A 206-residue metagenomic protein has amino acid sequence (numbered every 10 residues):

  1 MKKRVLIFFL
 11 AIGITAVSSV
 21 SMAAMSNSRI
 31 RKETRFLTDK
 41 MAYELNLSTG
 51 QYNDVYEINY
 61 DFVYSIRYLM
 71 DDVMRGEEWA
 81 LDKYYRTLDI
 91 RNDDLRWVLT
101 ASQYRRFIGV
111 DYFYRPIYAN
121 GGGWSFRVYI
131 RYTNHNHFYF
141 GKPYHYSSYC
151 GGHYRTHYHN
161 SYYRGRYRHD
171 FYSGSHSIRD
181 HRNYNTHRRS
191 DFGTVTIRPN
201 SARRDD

Functional and structural regions predicted by a protein language model:
M1-R4: Positively charged n-region of N-terminal signal peptides that target proteins for export
L6-I7, T186: Short amphipathic alpha-helical "recognition" segments used for binding
F9-A16: Bacterial N-terminal signal peptides
S18-M25: Boundary at the C-terminal end of the N-terminal hydrophobic targeting segment
N27-D39, Y43, G50-P199: Low-complexity segments
S201-D206: A cross-kingdom feature that marks long, compositionally biased intrinsically disordered regions
